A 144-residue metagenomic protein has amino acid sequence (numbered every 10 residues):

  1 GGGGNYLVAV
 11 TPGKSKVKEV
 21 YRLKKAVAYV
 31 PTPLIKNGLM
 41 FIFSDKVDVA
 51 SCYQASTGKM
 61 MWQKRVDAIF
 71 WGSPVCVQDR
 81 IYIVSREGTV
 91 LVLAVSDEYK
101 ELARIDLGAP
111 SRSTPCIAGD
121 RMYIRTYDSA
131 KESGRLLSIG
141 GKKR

Functional and structural regions predicted by a protein language model:
G1-R144: Noncatalytic, solvent-exposed loop/strand surfaces of beta-propeller-type extracellular/periplasmic domains
